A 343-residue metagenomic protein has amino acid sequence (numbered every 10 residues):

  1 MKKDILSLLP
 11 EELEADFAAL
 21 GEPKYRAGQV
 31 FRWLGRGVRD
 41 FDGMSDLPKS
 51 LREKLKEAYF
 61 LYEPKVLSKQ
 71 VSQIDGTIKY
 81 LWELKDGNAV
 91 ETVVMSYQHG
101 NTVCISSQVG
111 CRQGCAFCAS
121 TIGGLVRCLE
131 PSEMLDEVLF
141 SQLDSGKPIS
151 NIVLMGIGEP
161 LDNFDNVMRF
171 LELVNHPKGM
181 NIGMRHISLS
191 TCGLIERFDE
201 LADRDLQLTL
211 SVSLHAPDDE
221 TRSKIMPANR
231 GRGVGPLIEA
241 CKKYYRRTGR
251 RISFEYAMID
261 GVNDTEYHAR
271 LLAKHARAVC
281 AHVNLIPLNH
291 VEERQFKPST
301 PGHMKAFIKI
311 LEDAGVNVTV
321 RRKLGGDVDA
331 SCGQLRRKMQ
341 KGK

Functional and structural regions predicted by a protein language model:
M1-V90, K242-R251, Y256-K343: Auxiliary Fe-S-binding modules of radical SAM enzymes
S72, S106-S107, S120, S190 (+1 more regions): Short linear Ser/Thr-Pro motifs
I78, V90, N101-I105, Q113 (+1 more regions): Generic beta-strand structural signal
D86-G100: P-loop NTP-binding catalytic core
S96-E133: Canonical Radical SAM [4Fe-4S] cluster-binding loop centered on the CxxxCxxC motif and its immediate flanking residues
T121-N151: Conserved alpha-helical substructure of the radical SAM core
Q142-N151, G156-A314: Conserved AdoMet/S-adenosylmethionine-binding subsite of the radical SAM
